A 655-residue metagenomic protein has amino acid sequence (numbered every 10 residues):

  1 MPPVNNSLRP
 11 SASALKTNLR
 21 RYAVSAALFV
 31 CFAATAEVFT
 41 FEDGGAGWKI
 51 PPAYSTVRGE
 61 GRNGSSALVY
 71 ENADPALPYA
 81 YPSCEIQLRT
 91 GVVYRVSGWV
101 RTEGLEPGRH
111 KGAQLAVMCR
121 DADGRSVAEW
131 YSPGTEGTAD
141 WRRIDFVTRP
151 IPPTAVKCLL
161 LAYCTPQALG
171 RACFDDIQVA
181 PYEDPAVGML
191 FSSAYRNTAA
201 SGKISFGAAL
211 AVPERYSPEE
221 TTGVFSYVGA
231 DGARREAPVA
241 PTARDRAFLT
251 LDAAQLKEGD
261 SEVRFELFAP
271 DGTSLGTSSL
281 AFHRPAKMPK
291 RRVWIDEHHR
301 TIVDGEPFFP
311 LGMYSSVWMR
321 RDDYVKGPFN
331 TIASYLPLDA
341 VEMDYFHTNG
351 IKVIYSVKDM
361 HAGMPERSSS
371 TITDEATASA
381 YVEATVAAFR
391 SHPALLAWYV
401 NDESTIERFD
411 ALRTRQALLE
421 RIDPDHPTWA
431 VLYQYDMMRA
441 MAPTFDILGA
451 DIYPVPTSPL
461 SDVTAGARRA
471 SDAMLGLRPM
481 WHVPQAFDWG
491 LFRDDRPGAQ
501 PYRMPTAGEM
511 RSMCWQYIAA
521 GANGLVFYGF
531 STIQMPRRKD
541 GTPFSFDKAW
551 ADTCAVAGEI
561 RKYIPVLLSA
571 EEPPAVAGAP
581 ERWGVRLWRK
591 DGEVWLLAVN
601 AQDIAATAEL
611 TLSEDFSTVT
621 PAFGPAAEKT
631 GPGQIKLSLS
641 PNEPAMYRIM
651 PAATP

Functional and structural regions predicted by a protein language model:
C31, T35-T250: Extracellular and organelle-lumenal recognition/adhesion modules and their flexible linkers in secreted
T273-V325: N-terminal carbohydrate-binding accessory modules
M319-A378, A384-T385, E407-P427, S461: Aromatic-lined substrate-binding rim segments of carbohydrate-active enzymes
H361-E366, S471-A507, M535-P536: Active-site clefts of carbohydrate-active enzymes
Y381-A411, L432-P454, G524-V526: Active-site groove signature of glycoside hydrolases
R496-A555: Aromatic/acidic polysaccharide-binding cleft in carbohydrate-active enzymes
A579-D615, N642: Carbohydrate-binding surface patches
G631-P655: C-terminal beta-strand-rich structural cap/linker in extracellular carbohydrate-active enzymes
